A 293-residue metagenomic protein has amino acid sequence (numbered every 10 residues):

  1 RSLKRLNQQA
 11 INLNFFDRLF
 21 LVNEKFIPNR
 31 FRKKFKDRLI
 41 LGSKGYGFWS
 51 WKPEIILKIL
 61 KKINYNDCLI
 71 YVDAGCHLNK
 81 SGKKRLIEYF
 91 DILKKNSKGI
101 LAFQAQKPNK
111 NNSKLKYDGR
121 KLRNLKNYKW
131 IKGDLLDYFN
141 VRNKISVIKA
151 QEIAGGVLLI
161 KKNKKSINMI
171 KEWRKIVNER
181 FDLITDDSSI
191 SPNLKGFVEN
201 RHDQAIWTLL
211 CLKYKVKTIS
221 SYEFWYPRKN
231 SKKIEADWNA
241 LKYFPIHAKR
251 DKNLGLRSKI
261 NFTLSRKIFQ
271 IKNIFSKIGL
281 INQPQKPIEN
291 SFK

Functional and structural regions predicted by a protein language model:
R1-K293: Glycosyltransferase catalytic domains, chiefly GT-A lineage
